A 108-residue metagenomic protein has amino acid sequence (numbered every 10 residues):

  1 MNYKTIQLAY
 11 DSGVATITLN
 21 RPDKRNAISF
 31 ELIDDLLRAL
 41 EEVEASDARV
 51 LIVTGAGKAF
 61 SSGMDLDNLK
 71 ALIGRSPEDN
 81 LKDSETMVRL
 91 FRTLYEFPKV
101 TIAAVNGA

Functional and structural regions predicted by a protein language model:
M1-A56, R89-R92: Conserved CoA-thioester-binding segment of acyl-CoA-metabolizing enzymes
A15, A39, S62, A103-A104: Small-residue (primarily alanine) positions within well-ordered alpha-helices, especially packing/interaction faces
N20, M64, N106-G107: Histidine-centered beta-alpha loop that forms part of the nucleotide-sugar donor binding/catalytic region in diverse
L51-V53, A59, K99, A103: Short glycine- and Lys/Arg-enriched binding-loop motifs that mark or flank ligand-binding interfaces
G55-T93: Glycine- (often His-adjacent) and acidic-residue-rich active-site loop that binds/positions the CoA thioester
F91-A108: Glycine-rich beta-to-alpha active-site loop
